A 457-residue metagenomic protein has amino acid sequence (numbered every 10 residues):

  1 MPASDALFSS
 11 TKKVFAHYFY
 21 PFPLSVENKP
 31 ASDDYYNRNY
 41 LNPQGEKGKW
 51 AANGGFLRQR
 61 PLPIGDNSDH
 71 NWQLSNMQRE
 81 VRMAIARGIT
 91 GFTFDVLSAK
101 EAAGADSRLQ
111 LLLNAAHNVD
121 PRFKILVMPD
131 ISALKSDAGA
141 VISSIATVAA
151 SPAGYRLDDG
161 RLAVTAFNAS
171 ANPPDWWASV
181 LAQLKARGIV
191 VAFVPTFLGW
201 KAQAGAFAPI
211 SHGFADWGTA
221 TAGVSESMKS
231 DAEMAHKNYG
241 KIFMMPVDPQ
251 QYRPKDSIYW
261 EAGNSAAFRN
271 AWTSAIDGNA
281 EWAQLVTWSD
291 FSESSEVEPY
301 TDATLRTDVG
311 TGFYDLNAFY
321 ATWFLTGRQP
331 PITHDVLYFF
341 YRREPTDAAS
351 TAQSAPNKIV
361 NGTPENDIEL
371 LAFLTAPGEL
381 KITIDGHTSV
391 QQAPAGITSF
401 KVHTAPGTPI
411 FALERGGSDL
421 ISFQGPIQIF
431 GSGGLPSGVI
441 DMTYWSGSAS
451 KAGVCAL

Functional and structural regions predicted by a protein language model:
M1-I368, T375-S399, H403-L457: Glycan-processing catalytic domains of CAZymes
